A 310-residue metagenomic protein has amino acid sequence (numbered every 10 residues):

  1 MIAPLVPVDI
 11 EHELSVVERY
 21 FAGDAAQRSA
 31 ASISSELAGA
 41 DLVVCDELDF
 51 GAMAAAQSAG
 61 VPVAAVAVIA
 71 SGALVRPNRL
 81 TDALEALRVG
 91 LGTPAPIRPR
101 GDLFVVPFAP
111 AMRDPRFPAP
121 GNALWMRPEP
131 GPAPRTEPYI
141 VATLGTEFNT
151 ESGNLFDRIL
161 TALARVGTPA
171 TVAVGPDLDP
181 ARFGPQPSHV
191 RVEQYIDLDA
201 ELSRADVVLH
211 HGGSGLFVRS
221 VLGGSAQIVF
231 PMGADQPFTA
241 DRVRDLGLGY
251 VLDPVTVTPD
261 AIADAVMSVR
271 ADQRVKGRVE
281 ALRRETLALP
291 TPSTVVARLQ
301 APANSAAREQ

Functional and structural regions predicted by a protein language model:
M1-Y20: Conserved nucleotide-sugar phosphate-binding/catalytic loop shared by glycosyltransferases and other
A22-L91: Conserved nucleotide-sugar donor-interacting segment of glycosyltransferase catalytic cores, predominantly GT-B
D41-L42, L103, Y139, V207: Structural motif
E47-G51, A109-R113, G131, V174-P180: Short, polar loop motifs at secondary-structure junctions
A59-P62, T168, S225: A short helix->loop->beta-strand "cap" motif at the edges of active sites that frequently abuts
V66, A73-D82, A86, P94-A95 (+2 more regions): Nucleotide-activated sugar donor-binding and catalytic core shared by glycosyltransferases and related lipid-linked
P118-G121, W125-V207: Donor-nucleotide binding loops and adjacent catalytic segments primarily of GT-B fold Leloir glycosyltransferases
